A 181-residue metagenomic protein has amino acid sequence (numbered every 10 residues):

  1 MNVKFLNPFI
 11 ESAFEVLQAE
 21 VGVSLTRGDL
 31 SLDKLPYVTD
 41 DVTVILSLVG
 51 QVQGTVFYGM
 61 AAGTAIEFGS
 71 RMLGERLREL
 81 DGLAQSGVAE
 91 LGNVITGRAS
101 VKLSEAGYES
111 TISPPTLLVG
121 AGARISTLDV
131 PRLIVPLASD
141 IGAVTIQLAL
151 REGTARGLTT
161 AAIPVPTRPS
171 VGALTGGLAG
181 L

Functional and structural regions predicted by a protein language model:
M1-L181: N-terminal auxiliary interaction/assembly segments of multi-subunit proteins
